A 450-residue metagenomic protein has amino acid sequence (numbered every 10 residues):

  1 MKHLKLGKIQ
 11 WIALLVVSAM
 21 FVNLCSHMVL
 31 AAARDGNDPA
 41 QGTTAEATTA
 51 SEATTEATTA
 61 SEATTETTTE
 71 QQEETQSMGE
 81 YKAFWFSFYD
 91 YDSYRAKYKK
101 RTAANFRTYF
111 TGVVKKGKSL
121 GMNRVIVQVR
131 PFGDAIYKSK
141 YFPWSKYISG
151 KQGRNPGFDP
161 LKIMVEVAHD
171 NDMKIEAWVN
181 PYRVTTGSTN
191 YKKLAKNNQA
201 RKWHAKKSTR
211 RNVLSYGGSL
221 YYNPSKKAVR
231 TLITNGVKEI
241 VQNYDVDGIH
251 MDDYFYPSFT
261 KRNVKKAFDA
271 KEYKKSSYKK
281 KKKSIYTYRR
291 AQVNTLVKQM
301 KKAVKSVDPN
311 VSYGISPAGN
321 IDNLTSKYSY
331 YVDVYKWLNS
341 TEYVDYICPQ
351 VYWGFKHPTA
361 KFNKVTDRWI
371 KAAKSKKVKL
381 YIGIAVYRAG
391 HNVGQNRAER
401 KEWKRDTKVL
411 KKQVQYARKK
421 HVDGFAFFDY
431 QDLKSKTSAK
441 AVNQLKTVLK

Functional and structural regions predicted by a protein language model:
V22-P39: Sec-dependent signal peptide cleavage junction
Q76-R107, E176-A177, Y182-N243, R400: Active-site-adjacent "subsite" loops/lids of carbohydrate-active enzymes
Y89-A104, Y141-F158, S215-T231, K281-V293 (+2 more regions): The substrate-binding groove and active-site-proximal loops of carbohydrate-active enzymes, especially glycoside
K100-L120, K146-N171, N235, A291-K298: Aromatic- and glycine-enriched glycan-recognition loops and surfaces that form the carbohydrate-binding subsites
T108-A135, N243-G248, S340-I347, K420-G424: Catalytic domains of carbohydrate-active enzymes, especially glycoside hydrolases
L120-P156: Aromatic-lined carbohydrate-binding/catalytic grooves of carbohydrate-active enzymes
A200-N320, T325-S340, Y352-W353: Polysaccharide-binding and catalytic clefts of secreted carbohydrate-active enzymes
Y335, N339-A360, W369-A372, K376-K450: Substrate-binding cleft of secreted/luminal carbohydrate-active enzymes
